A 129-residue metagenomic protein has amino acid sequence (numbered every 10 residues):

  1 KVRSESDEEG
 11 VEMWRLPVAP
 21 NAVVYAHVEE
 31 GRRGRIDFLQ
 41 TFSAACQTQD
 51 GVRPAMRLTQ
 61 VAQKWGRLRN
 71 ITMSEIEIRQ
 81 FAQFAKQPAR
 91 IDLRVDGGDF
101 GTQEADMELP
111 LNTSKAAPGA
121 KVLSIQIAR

Functional and structural regions predicted by a protein language model:
K1-V28, L58-A116: A cross-family detector of function-defining hotspots
R35-D37, Q80, A89, K121: Envelope-exposed proteins and targeting segments
I36-A45: Acidic/histidine-rich, surface-exposed loop or edge segments in extracytoplasmic proteins
F42, L68, I127-A128: Surface-exposed interaction/gating patches
A44, T48-D50, V61: Flexible, glycine-rich surface segments
V52-M56: Glycine-centered tight-turn and secondary-structure capping sites
A117-R129: Short, low-complexity, Pro/Ser/Thr/Gly-rich segments in the mature regions of secreted, periplasmic
